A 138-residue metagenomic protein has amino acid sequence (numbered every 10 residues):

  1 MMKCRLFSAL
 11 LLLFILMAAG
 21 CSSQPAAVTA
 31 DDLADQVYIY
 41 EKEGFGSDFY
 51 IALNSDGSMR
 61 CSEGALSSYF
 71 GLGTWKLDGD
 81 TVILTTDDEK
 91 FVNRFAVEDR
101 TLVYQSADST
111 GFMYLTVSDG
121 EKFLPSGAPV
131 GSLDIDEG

Functional and structural regions predicted by a protein language model:
M1-S8: Bacterial N-terminal signal peptides that target proteins for export
A9-A18: Bacterial N-terminal signal peptides
G20-L72, D78, T85-G138: Lipid interaction determinants
